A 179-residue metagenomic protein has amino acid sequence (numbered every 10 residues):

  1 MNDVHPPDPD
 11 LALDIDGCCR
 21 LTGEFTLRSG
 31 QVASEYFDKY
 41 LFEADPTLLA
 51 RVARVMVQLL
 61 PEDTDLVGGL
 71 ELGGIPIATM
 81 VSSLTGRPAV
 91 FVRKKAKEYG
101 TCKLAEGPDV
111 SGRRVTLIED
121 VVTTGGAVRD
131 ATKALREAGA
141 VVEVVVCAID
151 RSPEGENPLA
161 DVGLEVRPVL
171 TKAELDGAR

Functional and structural regions predicted by a protein language model:
M1-E62: Active-site-facing substrate-recognition patch
N2-D14, K133-R179: PRPP-dependent phosphoribosyltransferase catalytic core
G17, E24-F25, E106-P108, P158: Short secondary-structure boundary/capping segments
L59, M80-T85, A134, P158-V162: Alpha-helical structural signal in soluble globular domains
P61-D65, V110-G112: Short helix-loop-beta connector
D63-G73, V146-C147: Short glycine-rich phosphate-binding loop at a beta-alpha junction
I77-T116, T124-D130: Short, glycine/charge-rich flexible loops or terminal/linker lids adjacent to PRPP-binding catalytic cores
